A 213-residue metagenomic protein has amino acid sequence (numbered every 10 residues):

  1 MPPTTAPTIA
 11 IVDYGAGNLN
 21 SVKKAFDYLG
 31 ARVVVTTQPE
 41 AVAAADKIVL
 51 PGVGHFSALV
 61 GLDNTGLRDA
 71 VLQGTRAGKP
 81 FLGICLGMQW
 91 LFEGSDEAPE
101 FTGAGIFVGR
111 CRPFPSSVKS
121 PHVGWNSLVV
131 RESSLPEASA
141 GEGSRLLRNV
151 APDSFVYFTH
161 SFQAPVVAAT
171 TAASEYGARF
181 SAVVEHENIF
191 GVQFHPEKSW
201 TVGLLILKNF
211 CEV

Functional and structural regions predicted by a protein language model:
T5-A10, N188: Extreme N-terminal starter segment of soluble prokaryotic enzymes
I9-A31, E197: N-terminal beta1-alpha1 ligand-phosphate binding loop
A45: An anion/phosphate-binding loop that grips the pyrophosphate of nucleotide cofactors and donors
G54-N126: Cysteine-nucleophile active-site neighborhood
P80-L82, F155, N188: Proline-centered loop/turn at the N-terminus of a beta-strand
G94-A178: Pocket-forming structural segment of enzyme catalytic cores
R179-E185: Short, surface-exposed beta-strand/loop micro-motifs that present aromatic residues
V192-V213: Acyltransferase
